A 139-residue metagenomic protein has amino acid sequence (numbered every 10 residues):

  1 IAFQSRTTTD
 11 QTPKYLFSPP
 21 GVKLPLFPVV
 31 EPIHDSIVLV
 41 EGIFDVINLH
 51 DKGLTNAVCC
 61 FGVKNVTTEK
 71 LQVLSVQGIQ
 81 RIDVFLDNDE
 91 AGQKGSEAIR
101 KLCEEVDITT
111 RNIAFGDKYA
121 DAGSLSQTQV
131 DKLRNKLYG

Functional and structural regions predicted by a protein language model:
I1-Q77: Phosphate-handling DNA/RNA-contact segment within nucleic-acid enzymes
L39, Q80-A91, A114: Acidic beta-strand-to-loop metal/phosphate-binding motif
N56-A57, I82, T109-R111: Hydrophobic anchor at the start of a short beta-strand that flanks the dinucleotide cofactor-binding loop
V63-T67, L86-S96: Acidic, metal-coordinating catalytic cores used for nucleic-acid/nucleotide bond scission and strand-transfer chemistry
K94-E105: Short, aromatic/basic amphipathic alpha-helical patches
T109-Y119: A generic structural motif
A120, S124-G139: Short, small/acidic-rich helices and loops at N termini and domain boundaries of DNA replication/processing enzymes
